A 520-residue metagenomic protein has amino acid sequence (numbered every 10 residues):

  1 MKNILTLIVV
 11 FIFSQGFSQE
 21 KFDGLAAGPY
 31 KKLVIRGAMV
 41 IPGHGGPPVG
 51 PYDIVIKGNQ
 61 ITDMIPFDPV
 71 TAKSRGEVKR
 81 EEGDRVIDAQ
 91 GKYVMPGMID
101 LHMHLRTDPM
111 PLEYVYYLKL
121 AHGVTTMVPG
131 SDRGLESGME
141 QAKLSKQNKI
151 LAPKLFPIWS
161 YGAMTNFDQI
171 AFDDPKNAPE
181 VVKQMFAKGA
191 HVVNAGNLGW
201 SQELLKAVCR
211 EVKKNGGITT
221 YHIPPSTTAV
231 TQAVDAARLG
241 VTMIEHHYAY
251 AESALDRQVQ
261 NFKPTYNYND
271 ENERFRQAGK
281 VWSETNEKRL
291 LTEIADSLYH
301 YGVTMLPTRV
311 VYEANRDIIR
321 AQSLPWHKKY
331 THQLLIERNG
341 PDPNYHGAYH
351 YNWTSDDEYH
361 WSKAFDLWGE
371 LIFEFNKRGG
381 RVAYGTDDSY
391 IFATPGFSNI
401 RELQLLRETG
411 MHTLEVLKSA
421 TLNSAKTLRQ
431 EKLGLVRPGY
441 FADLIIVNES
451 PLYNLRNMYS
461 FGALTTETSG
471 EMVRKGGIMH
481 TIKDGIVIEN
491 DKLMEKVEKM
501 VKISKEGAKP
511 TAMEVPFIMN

Functional and structural regions predicted by a protein language model:
M1-E20: Bacterial Sec-dependent N-terminal signal peptides
E20-K32, V40, H44-M95: Histidine-rich, glycine-flanked metal-binding segment
A38-V40, H350-T354, E358-H360, F365-D366 (+4 more regions): C-terminal helical cap
K79-K149, D168, D173-K176, T231-A236: Metal-associated gating/positioning segment near the N- to mid-region
Y116-S137, A152-A163, F186-W200, G217-T220 (+3 more regions): Divalent metal-dependent hydrolysis catalytic cores, especially in the metallo-beta-lactamase
K149-L151, F156-D235, A251: Histidine/acidic-residue-rich, glycine-tolerant segments that coordinate divalent metal ions
V181-G196, Y250-Q404, E408-T409, S504-G507 (+1 more regions): Active-site neighborhoods of metal-dependent hydrolases
F441-E498: C-terminal cap of metal-dependent C-N hydrolases
